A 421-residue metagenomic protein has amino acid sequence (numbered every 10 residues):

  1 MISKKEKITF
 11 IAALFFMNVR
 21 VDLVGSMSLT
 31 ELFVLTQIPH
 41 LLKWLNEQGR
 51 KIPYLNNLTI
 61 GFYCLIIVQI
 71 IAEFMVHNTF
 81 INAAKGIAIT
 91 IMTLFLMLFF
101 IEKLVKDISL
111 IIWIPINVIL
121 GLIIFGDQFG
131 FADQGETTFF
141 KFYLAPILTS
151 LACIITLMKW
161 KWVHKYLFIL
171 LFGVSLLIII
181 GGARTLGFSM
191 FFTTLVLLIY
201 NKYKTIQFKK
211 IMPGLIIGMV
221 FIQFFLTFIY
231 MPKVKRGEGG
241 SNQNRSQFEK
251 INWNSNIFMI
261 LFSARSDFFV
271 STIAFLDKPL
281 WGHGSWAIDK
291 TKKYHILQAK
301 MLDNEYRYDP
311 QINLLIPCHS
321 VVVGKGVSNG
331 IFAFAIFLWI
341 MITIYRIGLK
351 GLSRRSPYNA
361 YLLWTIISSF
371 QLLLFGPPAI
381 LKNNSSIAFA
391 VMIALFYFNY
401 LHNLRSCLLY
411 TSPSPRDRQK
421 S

Functional and structural regions predicted by a protein language model:
T9-A13, I316, S320, V327-S328 (+1 more regions): Loop-to-helix entry and N-terminal half of a specific, functionally important transmembrane alpha helix in multi-pass
E31-H40, Y54-I71, V76-I101, L110-L120 (+1 more regions): Aromatic-anchored transmembrane helix interface
V34-G49, T149-K159, F332-G351: Hydrophobic, aromatic-rich transmembrane alpha-helices and their immediate juxtamembrane boundary segments
Q48-N57, L157-L167, Q207-F208, Y345-L363: Membrane-interface helix-loop-helix junctions at transmembrane boundaries of multi-pass membrane enzymes, predominantly
F99-A132, T138-Y203: Alpha-helical transmembrane segments of multi-pass inner-membrane proteins
D133, F258, F262, S266-D277 (+1 more regions): Long extracytoplasmic/lumenal interhelical loops at the membrane interface of multi-pass membrane proteins
L176-G181, L198-N254: A membrane-periplasm/extracellular boundary helix in multi-pass inner-membrane enzymes that assemble envelope glycans
Y410-P415: Conserved small/polar residues in nucleotide/adenosyl-binding loops
